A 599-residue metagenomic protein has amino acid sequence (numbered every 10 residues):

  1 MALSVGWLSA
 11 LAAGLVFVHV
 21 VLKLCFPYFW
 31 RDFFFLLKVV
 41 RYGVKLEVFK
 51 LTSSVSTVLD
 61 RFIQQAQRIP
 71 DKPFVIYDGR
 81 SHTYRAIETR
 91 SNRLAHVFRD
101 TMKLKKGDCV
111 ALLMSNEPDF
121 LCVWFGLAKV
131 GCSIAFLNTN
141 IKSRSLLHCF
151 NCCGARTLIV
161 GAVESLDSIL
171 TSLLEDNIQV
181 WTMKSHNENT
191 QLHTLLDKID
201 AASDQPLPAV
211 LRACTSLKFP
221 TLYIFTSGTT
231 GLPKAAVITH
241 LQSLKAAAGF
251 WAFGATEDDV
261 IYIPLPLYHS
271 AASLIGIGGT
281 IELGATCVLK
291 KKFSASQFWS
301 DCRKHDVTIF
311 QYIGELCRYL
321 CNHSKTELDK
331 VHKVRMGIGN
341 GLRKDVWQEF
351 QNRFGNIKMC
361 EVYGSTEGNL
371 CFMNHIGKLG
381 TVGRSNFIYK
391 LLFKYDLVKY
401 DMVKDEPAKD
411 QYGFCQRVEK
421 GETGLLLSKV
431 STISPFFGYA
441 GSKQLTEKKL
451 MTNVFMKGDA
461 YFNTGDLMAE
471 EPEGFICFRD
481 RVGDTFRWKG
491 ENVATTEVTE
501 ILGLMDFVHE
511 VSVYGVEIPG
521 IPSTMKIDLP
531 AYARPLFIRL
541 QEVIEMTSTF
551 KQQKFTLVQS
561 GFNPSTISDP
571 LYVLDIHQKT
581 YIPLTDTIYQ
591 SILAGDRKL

Functional and structural regions predicted by a protein language model:
M1-K38, D78, D100-T101, F125 (+3 more regions): Structural core segment of the AMP-binding/adenylate-forming
K50-V55, L59-D60, D71-A128, K142-L147 (+1 more regions): Conserved AMP-binding/adenylate-forming core of the ANL superfamily
P70-P73, N116, T182-E188, D197-F225 (+2 more regions): Conserved pre-ATP/AMP-binding loop-to-beta segment of ANL
T83-A86, R212-C214, T221-K245: Conserved AMP-binding A3 loop
F120, I141, L147-H148, L158-V160 (+4 more regions): AMP-binding/adenylate-forming catalytic core of the ANL superfamily
T239, L244-V260, Y268-T308, Y319 (+1 more regions): Conserved AMP-binding/adenylation subdomain of ANL enzymes
E282-A285, W299, K304-Y312, C321-V403 (+2 more regions): Gly/Ser/Thr-rich phosphate-binding loop
L529-Q552, D569-I592: AMP-binding/adenylate-forming catalytic domain of the ANL superfamily
